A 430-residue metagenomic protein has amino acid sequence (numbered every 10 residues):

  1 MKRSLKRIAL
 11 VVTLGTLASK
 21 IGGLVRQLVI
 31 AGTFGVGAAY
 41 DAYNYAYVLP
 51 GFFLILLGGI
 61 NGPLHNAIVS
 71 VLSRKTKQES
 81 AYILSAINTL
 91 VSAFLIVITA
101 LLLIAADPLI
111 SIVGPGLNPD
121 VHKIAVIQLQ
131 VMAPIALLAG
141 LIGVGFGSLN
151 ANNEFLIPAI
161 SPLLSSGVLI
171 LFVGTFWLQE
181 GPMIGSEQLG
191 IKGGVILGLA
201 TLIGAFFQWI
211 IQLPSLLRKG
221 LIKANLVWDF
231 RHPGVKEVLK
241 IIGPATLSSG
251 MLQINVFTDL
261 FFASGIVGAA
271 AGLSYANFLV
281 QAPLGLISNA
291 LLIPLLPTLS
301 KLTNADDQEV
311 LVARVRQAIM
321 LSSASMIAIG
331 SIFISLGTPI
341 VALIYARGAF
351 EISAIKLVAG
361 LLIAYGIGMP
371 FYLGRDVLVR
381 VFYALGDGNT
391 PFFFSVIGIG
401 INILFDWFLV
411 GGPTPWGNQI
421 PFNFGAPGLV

Functional and structural regions predicted by a protein language model:
M1-V430: Membrane-embedded alpha-helical bundles of multi-pass transporters/translocases, especially carrier/permease families
